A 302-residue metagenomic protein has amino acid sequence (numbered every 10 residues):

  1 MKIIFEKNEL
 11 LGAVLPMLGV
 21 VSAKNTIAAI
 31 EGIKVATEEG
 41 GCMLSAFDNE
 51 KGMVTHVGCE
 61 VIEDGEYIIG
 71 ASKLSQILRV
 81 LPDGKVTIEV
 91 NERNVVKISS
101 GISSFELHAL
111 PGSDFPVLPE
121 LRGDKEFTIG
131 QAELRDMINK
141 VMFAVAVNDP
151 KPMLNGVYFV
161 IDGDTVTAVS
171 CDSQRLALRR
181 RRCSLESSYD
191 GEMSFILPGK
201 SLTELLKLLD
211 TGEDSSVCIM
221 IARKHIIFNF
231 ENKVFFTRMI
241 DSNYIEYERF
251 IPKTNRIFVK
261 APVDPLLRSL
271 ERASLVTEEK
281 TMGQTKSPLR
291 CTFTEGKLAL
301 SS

Functional and structural regions predicted by a protein language model:
M1-S302: Structural preference for solvent-exposed beta-strand-turn elements and adjacent flexible terminal/loop segments within
